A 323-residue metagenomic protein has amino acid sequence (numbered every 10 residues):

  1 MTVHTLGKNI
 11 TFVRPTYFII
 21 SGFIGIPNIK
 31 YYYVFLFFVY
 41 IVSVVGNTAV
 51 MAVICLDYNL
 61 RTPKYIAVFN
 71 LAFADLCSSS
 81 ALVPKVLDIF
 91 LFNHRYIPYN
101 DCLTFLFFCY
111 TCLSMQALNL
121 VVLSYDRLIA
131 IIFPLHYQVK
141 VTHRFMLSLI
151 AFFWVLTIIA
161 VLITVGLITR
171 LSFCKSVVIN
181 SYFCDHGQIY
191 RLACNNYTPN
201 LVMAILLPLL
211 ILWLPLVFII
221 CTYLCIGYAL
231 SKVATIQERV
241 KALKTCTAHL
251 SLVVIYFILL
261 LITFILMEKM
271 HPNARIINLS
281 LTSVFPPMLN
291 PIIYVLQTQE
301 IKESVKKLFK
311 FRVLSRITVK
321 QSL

Functional and structural regions predicted by a protein language model:
M1-L323: Transmembrane helical core of 7TM receptor-like proteins
